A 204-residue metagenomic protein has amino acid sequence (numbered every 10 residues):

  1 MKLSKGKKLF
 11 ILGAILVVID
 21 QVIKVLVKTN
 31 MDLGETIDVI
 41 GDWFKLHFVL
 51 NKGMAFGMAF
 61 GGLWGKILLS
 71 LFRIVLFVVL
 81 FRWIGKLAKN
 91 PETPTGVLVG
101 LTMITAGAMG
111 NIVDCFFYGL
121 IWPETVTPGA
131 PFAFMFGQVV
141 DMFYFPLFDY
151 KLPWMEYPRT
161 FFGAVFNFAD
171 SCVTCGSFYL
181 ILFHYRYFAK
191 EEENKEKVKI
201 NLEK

Functional and structural regions predicted by a protein language model:
M1-K204: Alpha-helical transmembrane bundles and membrane-interface segments of multipass inner-membrane proteins
